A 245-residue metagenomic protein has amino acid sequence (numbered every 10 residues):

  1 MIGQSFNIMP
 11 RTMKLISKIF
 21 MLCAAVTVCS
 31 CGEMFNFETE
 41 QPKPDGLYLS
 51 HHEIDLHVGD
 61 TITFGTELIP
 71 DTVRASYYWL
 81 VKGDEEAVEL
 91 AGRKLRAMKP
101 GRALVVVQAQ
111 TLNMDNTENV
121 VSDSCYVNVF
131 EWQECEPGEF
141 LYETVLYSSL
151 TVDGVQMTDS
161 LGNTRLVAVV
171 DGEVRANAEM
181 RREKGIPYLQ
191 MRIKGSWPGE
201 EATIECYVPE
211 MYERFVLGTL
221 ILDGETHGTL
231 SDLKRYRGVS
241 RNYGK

Functional and structural regions predicted by a protein language model:
M1-L15: N-terminal secretory signal peptides that target proteins for export/translocation
K14-L22: Sec-dependent signal peptide recognition, specifically the positively charged N-region followed immediately by
T27-S30: C-terminal motif of bacterial Sec signal peptides marking the signal peptidase cleavage site
G32-Q133: Extracytoplasmic soluble-region selector
G46-L47, E53, E134, G218-K245: Extracellular beta-sheet/turn segments enriched in Thr/Pro/Gly and aliphatic residues
A103-A109, G199-P209: Short, aromatic- and glycine-rich surface loops/edge beta-strands on solvent-exposed regions
E134-V170: Short, surface-exposed binding/anchoring microloops in extracellular/periplasmic proteins
G162-A202, C206: Tryptophan-paired
